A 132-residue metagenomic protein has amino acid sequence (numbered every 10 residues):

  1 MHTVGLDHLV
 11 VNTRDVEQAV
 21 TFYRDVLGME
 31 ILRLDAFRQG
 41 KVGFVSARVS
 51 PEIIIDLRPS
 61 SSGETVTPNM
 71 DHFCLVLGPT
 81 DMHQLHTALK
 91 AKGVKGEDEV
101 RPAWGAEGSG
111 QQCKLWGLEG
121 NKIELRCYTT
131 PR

Functional and structural regions predicted by a protein language model:
H2, D35, H86-R132: Vicinal oxygen chelate
G5-R14, F44-R48, E64-K90, Q111-W116: Vicinal oxygen chelate
D7, L32, I55, D71 (+1 more regions): A short, local hydrophobic-aromatic micro-motif
N12-I54: Core segments of cupin and vicinal oxygen chelate
R38-Q39, E64-V66, G105-E107: Short glycine/serine/proline-enriched coil/turn segments at secondary-structure junctions
I53-D56, G63: Conserved segment of winged-helix/HTH DNA-binding domains
I55-R58, E124: Conserved beta-strand in the GNAT
